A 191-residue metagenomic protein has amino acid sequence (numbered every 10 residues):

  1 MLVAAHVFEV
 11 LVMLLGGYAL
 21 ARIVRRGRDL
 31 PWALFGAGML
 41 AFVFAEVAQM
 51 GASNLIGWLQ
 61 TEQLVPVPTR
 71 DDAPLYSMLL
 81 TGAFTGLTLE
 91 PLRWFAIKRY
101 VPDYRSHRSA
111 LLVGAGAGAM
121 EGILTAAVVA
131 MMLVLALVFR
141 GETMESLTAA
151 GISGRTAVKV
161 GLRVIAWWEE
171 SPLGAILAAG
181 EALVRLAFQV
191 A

Functional and structural regions predicted by a protein language model:
M1-A191: Hydrophobic alpha-helical segments at protein termini of multi-pass membrane proteins
